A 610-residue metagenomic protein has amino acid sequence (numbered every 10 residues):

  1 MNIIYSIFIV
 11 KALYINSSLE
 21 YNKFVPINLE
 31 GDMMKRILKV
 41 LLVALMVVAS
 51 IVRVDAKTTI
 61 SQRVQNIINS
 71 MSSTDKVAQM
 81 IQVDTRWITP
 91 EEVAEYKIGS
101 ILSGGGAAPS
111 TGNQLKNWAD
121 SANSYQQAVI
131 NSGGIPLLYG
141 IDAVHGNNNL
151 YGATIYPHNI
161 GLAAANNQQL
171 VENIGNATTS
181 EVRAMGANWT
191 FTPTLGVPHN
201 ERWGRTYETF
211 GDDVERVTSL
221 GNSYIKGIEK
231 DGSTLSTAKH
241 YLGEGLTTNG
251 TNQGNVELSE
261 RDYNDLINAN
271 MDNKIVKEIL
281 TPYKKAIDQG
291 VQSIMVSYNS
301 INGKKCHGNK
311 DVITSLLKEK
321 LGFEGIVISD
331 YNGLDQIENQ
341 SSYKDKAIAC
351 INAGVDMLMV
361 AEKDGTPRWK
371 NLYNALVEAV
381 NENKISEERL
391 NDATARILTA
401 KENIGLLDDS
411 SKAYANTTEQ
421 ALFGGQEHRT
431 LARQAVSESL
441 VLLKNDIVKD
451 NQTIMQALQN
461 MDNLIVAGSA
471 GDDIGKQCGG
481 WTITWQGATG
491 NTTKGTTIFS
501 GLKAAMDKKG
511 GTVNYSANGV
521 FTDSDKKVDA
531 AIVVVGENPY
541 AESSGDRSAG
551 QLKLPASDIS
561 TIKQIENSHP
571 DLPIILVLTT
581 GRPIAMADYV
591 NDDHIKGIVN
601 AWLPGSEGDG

Functional and structural regions predicted by a protein language model:
I4, I15-N16, V48: Intrinsically disordered, low-complexity segments
I7, S18-L19, K23, I51 (+1 more regions): Compositionally biased regions
K11-M33: Short, Lys/Arg-enriched N-terminal segments with co-localized hydrophobic residues within the first ~10-30 amino acids
N28-L29, A56-G610: Glycoside hydrolase catalytic-domain context in secreted enzymes
I37-V54: Sec-dependent N-terminal signal peptides of Gram-positive bacterial secreted proteins and lipoproteins
